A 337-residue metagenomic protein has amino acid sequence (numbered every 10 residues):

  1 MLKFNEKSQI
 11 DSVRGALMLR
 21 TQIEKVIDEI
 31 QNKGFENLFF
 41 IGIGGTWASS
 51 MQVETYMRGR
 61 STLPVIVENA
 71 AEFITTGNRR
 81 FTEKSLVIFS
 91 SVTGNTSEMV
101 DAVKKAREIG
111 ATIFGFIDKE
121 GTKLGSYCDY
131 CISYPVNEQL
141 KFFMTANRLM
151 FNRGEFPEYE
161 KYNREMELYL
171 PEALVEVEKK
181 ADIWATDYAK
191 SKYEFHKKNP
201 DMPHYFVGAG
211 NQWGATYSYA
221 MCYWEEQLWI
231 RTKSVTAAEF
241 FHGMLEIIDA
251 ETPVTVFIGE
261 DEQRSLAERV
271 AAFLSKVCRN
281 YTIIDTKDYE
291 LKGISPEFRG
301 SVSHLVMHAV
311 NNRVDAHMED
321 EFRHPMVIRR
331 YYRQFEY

Functional and structural regions predicted by a protein language model:
L2-N37, E138, M150-T236, I328-Y337: Active-site phosphate/pyrophosphate-binding segments
L2-Q9, V270-Y337: Phosphate-moiety recognition in structured ligand-binding domains
E29-I30, T75-T82, E194, G243-D249: Short amphipathic alpha-helix with an adjacent loop that forms part of the alpha/beta core around
Q31-E172, A209, F257-T282: Glycine-rich phosphate-binding loops that contact phosphosugars or nucleotide phosphates
F81-E83, T145-M150, I248-A250, I294-S303: Short, surface-exposed amphipathic charged segments that create phosphate/polyanion-binding patches used for binding
E120-Y130, M244-I247, E290-G300: Glycine-rich, charge-decorated loop segments at or immediately adjacent to ligand/cofactor-binding or catalytic sites
G214-Y281: Internal helical hairpin/lid segments
